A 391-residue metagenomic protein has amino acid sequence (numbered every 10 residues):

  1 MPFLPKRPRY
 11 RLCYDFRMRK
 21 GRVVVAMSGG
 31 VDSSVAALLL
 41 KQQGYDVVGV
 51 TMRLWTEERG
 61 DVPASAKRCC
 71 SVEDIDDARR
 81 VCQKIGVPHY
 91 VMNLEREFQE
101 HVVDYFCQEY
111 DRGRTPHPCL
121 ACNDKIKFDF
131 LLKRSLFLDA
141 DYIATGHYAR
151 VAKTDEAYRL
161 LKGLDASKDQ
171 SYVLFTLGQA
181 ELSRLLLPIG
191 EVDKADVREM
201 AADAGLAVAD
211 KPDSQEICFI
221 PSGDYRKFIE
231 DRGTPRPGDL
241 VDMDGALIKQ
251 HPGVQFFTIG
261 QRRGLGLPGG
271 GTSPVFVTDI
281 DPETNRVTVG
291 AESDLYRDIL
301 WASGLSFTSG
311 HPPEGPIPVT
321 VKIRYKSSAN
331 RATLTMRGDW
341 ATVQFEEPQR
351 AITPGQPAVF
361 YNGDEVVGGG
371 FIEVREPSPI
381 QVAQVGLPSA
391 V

Functional and structural regions predicted by a protein language model:
M1-R17: N-terminal amphipathic/basic-hydrophobic helices that include classical n-h-c signal peptides and signal-anchor
P2, Y10, A36, D77-A78 (+2 more regions): Short amphipathic alpha-helical "recognition" segments used for binding
L4, R22-V23, F106, D139 (+3 more regions): Exposed boundary/loop context
P5, R9-Y10, M27, V208-K211: A subset of signal/propeptide-processing and intrinsically disordered low-complexity segments in secreted/extracellular
C13-F175, L186, A195-D196, A202 (+2 more regions): ATP-dependent adenylation/nucleotidyltransferase module used to activate substrates
V31, A144-V391: AMP-forming adenylation/ATP pyrophosphatase catalytic core
